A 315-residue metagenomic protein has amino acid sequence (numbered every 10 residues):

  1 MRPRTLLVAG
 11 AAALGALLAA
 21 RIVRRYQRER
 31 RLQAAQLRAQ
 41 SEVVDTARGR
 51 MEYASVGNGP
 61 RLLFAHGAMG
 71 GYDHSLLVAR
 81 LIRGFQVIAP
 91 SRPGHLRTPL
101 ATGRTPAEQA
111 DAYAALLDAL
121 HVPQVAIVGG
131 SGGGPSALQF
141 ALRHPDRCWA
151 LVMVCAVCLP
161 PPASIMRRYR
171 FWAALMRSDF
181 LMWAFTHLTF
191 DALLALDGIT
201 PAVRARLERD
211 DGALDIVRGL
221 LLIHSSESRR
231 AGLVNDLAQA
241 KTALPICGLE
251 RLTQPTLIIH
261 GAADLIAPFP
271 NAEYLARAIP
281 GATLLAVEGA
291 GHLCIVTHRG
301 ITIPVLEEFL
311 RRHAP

Functional and structural regions predicted by a protein language model:
M1-A34, R312-P315: Short amphipathic, positively biased membrane-proximal segments that drive organelle/inner-membrane targeting
E52-R97: Conserved HGGG/HGGXW glycine-rich cap/lid loop of the alpha/beta-hydrolase fold
E108-V125: Conserved acidic catalytic loop of the alpha/beta-hydrolase fold
L151-F180: Flexible "cap/lid" loop of the alpha/beta hydrolase fold
W172, M182-C247: Alpha/beta-hydrolase
L252, I258-H260, D264: Short beta-strand/loop motif that positions the catalytic acidic residue of the alpha/beta-hydrolase fold
L265-N271: Conserved alpha/beta-hydrolase "acid-adjacent" motif
A282-P315: Catalytic active-site module of serine/aspartate enzymes centered on a nucleophile-bearing elbow/loop
